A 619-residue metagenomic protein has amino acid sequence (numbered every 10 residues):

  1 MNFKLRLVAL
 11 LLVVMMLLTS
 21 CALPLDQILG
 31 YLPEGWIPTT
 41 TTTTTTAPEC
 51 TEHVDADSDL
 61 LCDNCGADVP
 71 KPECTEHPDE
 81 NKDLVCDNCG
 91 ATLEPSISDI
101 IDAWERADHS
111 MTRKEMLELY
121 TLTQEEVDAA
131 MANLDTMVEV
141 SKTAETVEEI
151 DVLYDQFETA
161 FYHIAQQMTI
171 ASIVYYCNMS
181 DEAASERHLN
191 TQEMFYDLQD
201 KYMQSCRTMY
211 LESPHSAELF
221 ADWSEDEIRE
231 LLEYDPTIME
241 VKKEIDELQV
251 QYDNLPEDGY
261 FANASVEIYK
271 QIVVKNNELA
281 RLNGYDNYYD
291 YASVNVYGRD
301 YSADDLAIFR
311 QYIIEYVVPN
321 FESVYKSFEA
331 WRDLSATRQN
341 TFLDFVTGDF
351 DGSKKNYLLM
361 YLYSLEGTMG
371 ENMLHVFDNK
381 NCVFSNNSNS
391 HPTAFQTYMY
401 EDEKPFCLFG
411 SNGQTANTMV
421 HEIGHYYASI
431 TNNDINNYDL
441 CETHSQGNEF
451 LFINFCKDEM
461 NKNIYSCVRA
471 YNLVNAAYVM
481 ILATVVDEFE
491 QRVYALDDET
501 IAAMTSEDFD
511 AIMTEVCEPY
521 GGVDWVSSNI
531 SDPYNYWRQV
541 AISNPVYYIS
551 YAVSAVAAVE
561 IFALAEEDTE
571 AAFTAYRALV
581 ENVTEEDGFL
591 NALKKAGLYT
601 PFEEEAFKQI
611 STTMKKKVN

Functional and structural regions predicted by a protein language model:
L17-T41, T45-T46: Sec-dependent signal peptide cleavage junction
S58-L60, L84: Acidic, glycine-anchored loop motifs typical of Ca2+
P95-G348, C517: A well-structured
V138, I170-Y175, G298-R299, A483 (+3 more regions): C-terminal, non-catalytic "cap/extension" segments appended to globular domains
R310-Y316, N436-V479, S554: Post-HExxH zinc-binding segment in Zn-dependent metallohydrolases
N340-P405, N412-G413: Auxiliary, metal-adjacent structural segments of Zn-dependent hydrolase domains
D402-V420, T431-D434: Short pre-active-site segment immediately N-terminal to the catalytic Zn-binding motif
G424-N436, L451: Catalytic Zn2+-binding segment of zinc metalloproteases
